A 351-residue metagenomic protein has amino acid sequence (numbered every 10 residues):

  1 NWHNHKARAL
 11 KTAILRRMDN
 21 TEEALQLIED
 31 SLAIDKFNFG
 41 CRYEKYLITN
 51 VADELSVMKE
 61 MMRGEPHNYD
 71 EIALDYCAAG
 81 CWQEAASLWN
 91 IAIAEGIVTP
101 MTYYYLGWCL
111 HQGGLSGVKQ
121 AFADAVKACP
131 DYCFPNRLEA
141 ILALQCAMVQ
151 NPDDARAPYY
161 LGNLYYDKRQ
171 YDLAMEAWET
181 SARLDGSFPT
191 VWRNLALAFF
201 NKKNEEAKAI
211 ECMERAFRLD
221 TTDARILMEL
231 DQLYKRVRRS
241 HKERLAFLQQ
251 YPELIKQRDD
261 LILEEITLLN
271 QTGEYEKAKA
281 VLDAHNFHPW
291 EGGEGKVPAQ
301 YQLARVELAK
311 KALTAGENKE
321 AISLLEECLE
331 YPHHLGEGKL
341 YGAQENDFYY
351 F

Functional and structural regions predicted by a protein language model:
W2, K36, R63-P66, I97 (+7 more regions): Short coil turns that delineate tetratricopeptide repeat
A13, L47, L74, W108 (+5 more regions): Residue-level recognition of tetratricopeptide repeat
R16, N50, C77, H111 (+6 more regions): Position-specific recognition of the canonical hydrophobic site in helix A of tetratricopeptide repeat
A24, E54, A85, V118 (+6 more regions): Single-residue signature of alpha-solenoid repeat helices
E29-A33, E60-R63, N90-A94, V126-K127 (+7 more regions): Conserved structural position within tetratricopeptide repeats
